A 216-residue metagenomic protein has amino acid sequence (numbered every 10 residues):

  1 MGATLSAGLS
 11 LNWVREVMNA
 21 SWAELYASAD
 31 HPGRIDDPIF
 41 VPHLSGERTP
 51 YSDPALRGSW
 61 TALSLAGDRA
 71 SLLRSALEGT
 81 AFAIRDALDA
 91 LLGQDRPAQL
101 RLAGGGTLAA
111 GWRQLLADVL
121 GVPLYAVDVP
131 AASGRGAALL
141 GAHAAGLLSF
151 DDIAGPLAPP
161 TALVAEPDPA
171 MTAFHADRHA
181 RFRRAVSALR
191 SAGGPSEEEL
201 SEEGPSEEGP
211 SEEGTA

Functional and structural regions predicted by a protein language model:
M1-E203, E207-A216: Glycine/Thr-rich phosphate-binding loops that ligate phosphate moieties of nucleotide and other phosphorylated ligands
